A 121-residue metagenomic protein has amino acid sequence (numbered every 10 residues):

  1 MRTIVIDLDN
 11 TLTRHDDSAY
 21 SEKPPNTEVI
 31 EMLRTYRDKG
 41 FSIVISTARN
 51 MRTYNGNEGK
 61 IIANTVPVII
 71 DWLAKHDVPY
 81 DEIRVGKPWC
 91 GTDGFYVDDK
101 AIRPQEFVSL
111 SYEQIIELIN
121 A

Functional and structural regions predicted by a protein language model:
M1-A121: Catalytic phosphate/metal-binding cores of nucleic-acid and nucleotide-processing enzymes, i.e., regions that mediate
